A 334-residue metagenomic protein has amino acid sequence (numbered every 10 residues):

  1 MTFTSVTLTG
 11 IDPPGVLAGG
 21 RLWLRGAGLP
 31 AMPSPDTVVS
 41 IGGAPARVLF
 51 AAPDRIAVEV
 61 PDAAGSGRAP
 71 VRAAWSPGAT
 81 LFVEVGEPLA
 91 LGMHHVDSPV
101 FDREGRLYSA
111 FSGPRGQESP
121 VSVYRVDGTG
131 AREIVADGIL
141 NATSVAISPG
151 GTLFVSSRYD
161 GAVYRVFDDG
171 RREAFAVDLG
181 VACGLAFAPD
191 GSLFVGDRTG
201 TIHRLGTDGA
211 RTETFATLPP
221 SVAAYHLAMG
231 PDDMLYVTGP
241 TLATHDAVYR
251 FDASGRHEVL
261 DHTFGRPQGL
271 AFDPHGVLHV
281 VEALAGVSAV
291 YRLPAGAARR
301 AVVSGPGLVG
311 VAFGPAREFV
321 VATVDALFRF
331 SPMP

Functional and structural regions predicted by a protein language model:
T2-G78: Immunoglobulin-like IPT/TIG beta-sandwich domains and homologous Ig-like subdomains
F82-H94: A short helix->beta-strand "capping" segment at the edge of beta-propeller domains
E84, V126-G130, V166-R171, L205-A210 (+3 more regions): Short loop/turn segments that connect beta-strands within beta-propeller blades
G92-G105, A110-F111, S119-V121, G138-T152 (+6 more regions): Beta-rich, blade/repeat-based domains predominating in secreted/periplasmic proteins but also intracellular
R115-E118, R158-Y159, T241-A243, L284-G286: A flexible loop/linker signature enriched in serine peptidases of the S9 family
P120-Y124, A162-R165, T201-R204, A247-Y249 (+2 more regions): A short loop-to-beta-strand structural motif that recurs across blades of beta-propeller domains
E133-D137, E173-V177, E213-T217, E258-H262 (+1 more regions): Beta-propeller fold detector
R158, F167, D197-R198, D252 (+2 more regions): Structural signature of WD-repeat beta-propellers
